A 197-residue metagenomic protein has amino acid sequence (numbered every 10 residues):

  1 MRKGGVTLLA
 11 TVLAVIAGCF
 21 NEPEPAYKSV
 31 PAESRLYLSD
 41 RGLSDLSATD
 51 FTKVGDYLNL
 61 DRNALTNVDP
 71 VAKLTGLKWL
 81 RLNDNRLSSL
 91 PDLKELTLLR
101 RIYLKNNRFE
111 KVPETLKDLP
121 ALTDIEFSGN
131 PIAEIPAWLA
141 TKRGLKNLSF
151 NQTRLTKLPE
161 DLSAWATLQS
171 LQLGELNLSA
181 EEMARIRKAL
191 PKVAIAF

Functional and structural regions predicted by a protein language model:
F20-N21: Bacterial signal peptide processing site
S29-T66, P70-W79, N83: LRR N-terminal entry segment and analogous cap-like coil->beta motifs
P31, K53, N63, A72-T75 (+7 more regions): Inter-repeat linker/turn residues at the boundaries of leucine-rich repeats
E33, G55, L77, L99 (+6 more regions): Conserved hydrophobic position(s) of the canonical leucine-rich repeat
S34-L36, D56-L60, L80-L82, I102-L104 (+3 more regions): Conserved hydrophobic beta-strand positions in leucine-rich repeat
L43-T49, N67-V71, L87-L93, V112-T115 (+3 more regions): The feature encodes a structural signal of leucine-rich repeats
S149, T156-F197: Leucine-rich solenoid repeat scaffolds
